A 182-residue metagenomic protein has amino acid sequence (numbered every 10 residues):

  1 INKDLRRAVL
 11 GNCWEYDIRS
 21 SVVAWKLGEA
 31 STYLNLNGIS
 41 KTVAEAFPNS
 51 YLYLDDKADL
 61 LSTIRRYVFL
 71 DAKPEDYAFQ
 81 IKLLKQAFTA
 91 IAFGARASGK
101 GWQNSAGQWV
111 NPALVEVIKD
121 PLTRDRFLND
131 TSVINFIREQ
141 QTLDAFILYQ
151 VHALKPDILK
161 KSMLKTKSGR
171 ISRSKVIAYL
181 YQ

Functional and structural regions predicted by a protein language model:
N2-R173: Helical catalytic core of nucleic-acid polymerases
I171-Q182: C-terminal accessory/binding modules appended to enzymatic or scaffolding proteins
